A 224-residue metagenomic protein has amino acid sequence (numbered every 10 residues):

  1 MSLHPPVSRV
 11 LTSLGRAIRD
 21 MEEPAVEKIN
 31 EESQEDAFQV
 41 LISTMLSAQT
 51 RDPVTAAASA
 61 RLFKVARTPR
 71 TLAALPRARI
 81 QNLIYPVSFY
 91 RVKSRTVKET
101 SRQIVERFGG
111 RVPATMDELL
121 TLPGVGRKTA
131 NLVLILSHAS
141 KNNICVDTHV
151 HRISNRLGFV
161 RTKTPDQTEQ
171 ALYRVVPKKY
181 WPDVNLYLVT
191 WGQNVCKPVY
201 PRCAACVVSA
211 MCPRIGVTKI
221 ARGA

Functional and structural regions predicted by a protein language model:
M1-A114, K179-Y180, Y187-A224: N-terminal polyanion-binding entry modules of DNA glycosylases/AP lyases and select other DNA-binding proteins
S43-L46, V97-S101, V105, V112-G158 (+2 more regions): Catalytic DNA-binding helix-loop module of base-excision-repair DNA glycosylases/AP lyases
T50, T55, T129, T148 (+1 more regions): Ser/Thr-centric signal marking residues that sit in or immediately flank functional binding/regulatory motifs
R51, V125, N142, P177-W181: Amphipathic alpha-helical protein-protein interaction surfaces
A73-P76, I80-Q81, L119-L120, T164-Y173: Short, well-structured alpha-helical segments that form the helix of a local strand-helix-strand
D147-T148, K163-D166, V207: Short, charged hinge/linker segments at domain and secondary-structure junctions
L157-K163, W181: Substrate-binding/catalytic groove segments of enzymes that remodel or degrade extracellular structural polymers
